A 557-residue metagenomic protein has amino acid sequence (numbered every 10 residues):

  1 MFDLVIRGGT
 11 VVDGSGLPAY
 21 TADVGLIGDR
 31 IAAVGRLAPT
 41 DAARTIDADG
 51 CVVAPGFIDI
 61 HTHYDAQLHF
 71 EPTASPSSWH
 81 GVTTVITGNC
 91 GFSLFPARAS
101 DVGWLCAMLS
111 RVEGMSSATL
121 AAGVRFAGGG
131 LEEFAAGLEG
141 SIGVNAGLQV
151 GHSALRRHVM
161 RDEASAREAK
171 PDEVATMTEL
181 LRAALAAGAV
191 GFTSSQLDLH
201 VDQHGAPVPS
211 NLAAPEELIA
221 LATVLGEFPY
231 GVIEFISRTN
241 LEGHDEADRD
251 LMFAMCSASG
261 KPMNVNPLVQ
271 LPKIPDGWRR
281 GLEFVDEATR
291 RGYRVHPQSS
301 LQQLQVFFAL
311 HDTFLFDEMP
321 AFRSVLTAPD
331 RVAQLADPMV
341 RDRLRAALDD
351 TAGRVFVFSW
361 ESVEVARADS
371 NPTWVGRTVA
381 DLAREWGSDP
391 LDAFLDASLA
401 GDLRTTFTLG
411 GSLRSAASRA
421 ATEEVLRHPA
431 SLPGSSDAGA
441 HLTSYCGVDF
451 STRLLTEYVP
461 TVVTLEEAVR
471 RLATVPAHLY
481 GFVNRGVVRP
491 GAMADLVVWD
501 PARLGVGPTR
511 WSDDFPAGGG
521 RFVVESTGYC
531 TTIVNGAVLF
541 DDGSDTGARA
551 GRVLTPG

Functional and structural regions predicted by a protein language model:
M1-R7, V11-G56, E71: Histidine-rich, glycine-flanked metal-binding segment
V5, A43-D47, F57, G147-L148 (+2 more regions): Conserved beta-strand scaffold positions in the cores of enzyme catalytic domains, especially in NTP/NDP-utilizing
G9, D29, G50, H61 (+11 more regions): Divalent metal-coordination and catalytic microenvironments
V11-D23, T406-A416, T422, T464-V469 (+1 more regions): Acidic, glycine-enriched loop/beta-strand segments at the rims of small-molecule binding/catalytic pockets
V52-P76: Di-metal (Zn2+ and/or Mg2+/Mn2+) metal-binding site signature of metallo-dependent hydrolases with the MBL/beta-CASP
F70-G191, E227-F228: Divalent-metal coordination cores built from histidine and acidic residues
F134-L138, I142-G143, Q149-R156, R167-E173 (+5 more regions): Active-site neighborhoods of metal-dependent hydrolases
E423-S431, F450, V497-S544, A548-R552: C-terminal cap of metal-dependent C-N hydrolases
